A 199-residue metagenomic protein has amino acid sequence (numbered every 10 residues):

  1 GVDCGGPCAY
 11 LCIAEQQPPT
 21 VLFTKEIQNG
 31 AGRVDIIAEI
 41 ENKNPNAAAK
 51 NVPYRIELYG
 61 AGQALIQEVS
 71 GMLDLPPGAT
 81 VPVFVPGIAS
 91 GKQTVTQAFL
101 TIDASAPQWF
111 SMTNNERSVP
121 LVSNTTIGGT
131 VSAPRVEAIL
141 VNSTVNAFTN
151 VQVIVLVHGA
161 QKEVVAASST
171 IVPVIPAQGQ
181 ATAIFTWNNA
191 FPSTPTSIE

Functional and structural regions predicted by a protein language model:
G1, V21-T24: Disulfide-bonded cysteine-rich modules in secreted/extracellular proteins, activating on the conserved Cys frameworks
G1-Q16: Cysteine-rich modules of extracellular adhesion/ECM and protease-associated proteins
G6, V52-P53, Y59-A61, N150-A160: Extracellular/lumenal glycan-associated surfaces
V21-L22, D35-E41, A48-P53, E57-I88 (+1 more regions): A cross-kingdom feature marking solvent-exposed beta-strand/loop segments within repeated, beta-rich binding/scaffold
F23, N51, Q97-F99, N124 (+3 more regions): Extracellular/lumenal ectodomain signal focusing on beta-strand-rich modules and carbohydrate-recognition contexts
T24, A31-A47, S105-A167: Surface-exposed interaction/gating patches
A47-A49, Q93-V95, N146-F148, S193: A cross-taxa feature marking solvent-exposed loop/turn segments within ectodomains of secreted and single-pass membrane
E68-D74, T80-S132, A167, I184-E199: Terminal connector regions
